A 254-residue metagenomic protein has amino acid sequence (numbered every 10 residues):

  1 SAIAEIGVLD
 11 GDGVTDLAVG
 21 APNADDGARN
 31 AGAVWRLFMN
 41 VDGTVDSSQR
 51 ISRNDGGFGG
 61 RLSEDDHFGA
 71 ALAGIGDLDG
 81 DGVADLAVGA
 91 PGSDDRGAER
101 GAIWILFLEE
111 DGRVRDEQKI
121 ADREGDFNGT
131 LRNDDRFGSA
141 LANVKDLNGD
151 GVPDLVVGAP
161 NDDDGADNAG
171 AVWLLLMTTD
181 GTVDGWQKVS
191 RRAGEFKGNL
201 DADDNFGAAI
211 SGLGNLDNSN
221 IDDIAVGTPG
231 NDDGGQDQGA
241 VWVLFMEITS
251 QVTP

Functional and structural regions predicted by a protein language model:
S1-P254: Conserved beta-strand/short-helix segments that make up beta-rich extracellular adhesion/recognition modules
